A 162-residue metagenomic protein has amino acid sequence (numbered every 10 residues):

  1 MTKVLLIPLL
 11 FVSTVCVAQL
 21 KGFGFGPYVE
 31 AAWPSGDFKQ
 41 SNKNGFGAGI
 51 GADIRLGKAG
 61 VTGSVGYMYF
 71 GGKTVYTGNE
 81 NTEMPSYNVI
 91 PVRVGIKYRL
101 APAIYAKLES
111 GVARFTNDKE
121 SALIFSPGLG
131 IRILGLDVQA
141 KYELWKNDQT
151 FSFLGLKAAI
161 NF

Functional and structural regions predicted by a protein language model:
M1-G24: Cleavable N-terminal export/targeting peptides
A18-G60, G155-N161: Short glycine/proline- and aromatic-enriched beta-strand/turn motifs that initiate or cap beta-hairpins
K21-F23, N42-A48, S86-V92, S121-F125 (+2 more regions): Residues that define the transmembrane beta-barrel architecture of outer-membrane proteins
G24, Y28, Y105, L129-D137 (+1 more regions): Outer-membrane beta-barrel "beta-signal"
P27-W33, G63-Y67, I96, L108-V112 (+2 more regions): Transmembrane beta-barrel strands of outer-membrane/channel proteins
A31-N42, Y69-V89, T116-E120, Q149: Flexible, solvent-exposed loop segments that connect beta-strands
D53-K58, Y98-I104, G130-G135, L144 (+1 more regions): Outer-membrane beta-barrel strand-turn architecture
A101-L129: Outer membrane beta-barrel transmembrane domains
